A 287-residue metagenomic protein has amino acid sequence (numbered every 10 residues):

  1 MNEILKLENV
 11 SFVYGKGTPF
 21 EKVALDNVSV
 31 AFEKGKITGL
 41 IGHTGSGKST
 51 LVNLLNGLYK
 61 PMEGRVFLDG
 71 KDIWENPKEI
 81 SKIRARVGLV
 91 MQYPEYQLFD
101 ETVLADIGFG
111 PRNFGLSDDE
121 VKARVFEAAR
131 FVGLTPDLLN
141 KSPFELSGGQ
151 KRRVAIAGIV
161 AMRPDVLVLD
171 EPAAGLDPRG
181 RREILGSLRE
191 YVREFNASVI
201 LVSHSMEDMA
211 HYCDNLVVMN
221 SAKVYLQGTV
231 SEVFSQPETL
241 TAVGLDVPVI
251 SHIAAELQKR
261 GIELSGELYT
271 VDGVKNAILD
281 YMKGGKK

Functional and structural regions predicted by a protein language model:
M1-I4, V13-N27, N76-E79: A short, flexible loop at the N-terminus of ABC-type nucleotide-binding domains that lies
N56: Helix-to-loop junction immediately C-terminal to a conserved catalytic motif
R65-K82: ABC ATPase NBD Q-loop/coupling interface
D119-D137: Conserved ABC ATPase "signature" region
S142-L146, Q150: Conserved ABC ATPase signature
L167-D170: Catalytic Walker B motif of ABC-type/P-loop ATPase nucleotide-binding domains
S221-A222: Conserved ABC ATPase "signature" C-loop
